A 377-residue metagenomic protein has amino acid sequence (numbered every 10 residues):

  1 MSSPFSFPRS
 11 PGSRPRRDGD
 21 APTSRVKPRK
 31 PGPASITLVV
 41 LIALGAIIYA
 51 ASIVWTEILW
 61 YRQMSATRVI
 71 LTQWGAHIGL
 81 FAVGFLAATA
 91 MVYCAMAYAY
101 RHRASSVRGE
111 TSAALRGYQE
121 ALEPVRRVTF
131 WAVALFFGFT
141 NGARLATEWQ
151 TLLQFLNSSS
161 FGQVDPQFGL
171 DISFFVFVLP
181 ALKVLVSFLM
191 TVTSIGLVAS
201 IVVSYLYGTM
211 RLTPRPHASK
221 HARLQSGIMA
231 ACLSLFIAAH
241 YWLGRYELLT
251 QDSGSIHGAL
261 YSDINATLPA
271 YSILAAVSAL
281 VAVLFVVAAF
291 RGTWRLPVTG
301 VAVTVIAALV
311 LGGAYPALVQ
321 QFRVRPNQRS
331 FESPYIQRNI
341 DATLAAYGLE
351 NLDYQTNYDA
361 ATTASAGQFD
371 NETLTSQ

Functional and structural regions predicted by a protein language model:
S3-R29, T37-Q377: Soluble extracytoplasmic regions of secretory-pathway and membrane proteins
